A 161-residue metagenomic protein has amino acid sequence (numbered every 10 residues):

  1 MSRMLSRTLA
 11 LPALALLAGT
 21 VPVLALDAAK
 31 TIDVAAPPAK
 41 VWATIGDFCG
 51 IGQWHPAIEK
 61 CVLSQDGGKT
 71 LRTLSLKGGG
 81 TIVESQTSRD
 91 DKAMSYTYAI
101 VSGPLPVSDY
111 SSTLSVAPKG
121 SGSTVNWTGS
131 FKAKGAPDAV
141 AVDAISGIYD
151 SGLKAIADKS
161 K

Functional and structural regions predicted by a protein language model:
M1-L11: Bacterial N-terminal signal peptides that target proteins for export
A10-T20: Bacterial N-terminal signal peptides
P22-Q65: Hydrophobic ligand-binding cavity/cleft-lining segments
L24, L76-G78, P104-S108, K119-S121 (+1 more regions): A generic structural micro-feature
K30-I32, I82-S88, S111-P118: Hydrophobic/aromatic beta-strand elements that line small-molecule binding cavities or substrate pockets in beta-rich
P37-P38, T44-D47, I82, A141 (+1 more regions): Stable alpha-helical elements in mature extracytoplasmic
G50-P56, C61-L105, D158-K161: Glycine-rich portal/gate segments that line the openings of hydrophobic small-molecule binding cavities
P106, T124-K161: A conserved amphipathic terminal alpha-helix motif
